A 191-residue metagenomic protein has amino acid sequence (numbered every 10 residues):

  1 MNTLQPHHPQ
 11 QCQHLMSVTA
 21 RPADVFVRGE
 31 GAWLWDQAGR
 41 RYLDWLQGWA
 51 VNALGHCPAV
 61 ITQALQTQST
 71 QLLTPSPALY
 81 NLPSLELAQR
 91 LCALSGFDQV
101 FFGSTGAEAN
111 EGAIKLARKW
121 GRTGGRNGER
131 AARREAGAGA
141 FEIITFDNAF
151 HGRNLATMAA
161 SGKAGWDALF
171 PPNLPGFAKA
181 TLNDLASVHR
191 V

Functional and structural regions predicted by a protein language model:
M1-E30, T181: Active-site-adjacent loop/helix segments that line or gate small-molecule/cofactor pockets in enzymes
A23-W45: Active-site and channel-lining beta-strand-loop segments that bind or position nucleotide-derived/phosphorylated
V25-V27, C92-S95, E135-G137, L169-P172 (+1 more regions): Solvent-exposed alpha-helices and their adjacent loops that cap or buttress functional pockets in soluble metabolic
F26, C57, P83, A180-N183: Short secondary-structure boundary/capping elements
W35-D36, L54-H56, A159-A160: Short beta-strand-to-turn element immediately C-terminal to the catalytic PLP-Schiff-base lysine in fold type I
R41-A138, E142: Glycine-rich loop-to-alpha-helix module at the N-terminal edge of alpha/beta enzyme cores
R126, N148-V191: PLP-dependent aminotransferase-class I/II
I144-F146: Short hydrophobic segments within beta-strands
